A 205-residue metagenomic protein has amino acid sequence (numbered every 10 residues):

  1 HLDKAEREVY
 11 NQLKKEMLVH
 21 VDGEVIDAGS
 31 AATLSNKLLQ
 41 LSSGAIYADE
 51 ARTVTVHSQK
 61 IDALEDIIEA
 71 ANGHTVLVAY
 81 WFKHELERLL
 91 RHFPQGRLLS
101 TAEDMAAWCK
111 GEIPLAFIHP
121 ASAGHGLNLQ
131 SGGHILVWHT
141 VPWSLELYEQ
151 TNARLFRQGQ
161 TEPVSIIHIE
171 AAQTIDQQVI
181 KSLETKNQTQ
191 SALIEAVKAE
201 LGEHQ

Functional and structural regions predicted by a protein language model:
H1-Q130, I194-Q205: Conserved Helicase C-terminal RecA-like lobe
E8, I61-A63, E146, Q178 (+1 more regions): Charged, alpha-helix-enriched surfaces in structured cytosolic catalytic cores of large nucleotide-utilizing machines
L86, G96-K186: Conserved RecA-like P-loop NTPase helicase motor core
Q177-Q205: C-terminal or mid-to-C-terminal helical accessory/interaction module adjacent to the motor/catalytic core
